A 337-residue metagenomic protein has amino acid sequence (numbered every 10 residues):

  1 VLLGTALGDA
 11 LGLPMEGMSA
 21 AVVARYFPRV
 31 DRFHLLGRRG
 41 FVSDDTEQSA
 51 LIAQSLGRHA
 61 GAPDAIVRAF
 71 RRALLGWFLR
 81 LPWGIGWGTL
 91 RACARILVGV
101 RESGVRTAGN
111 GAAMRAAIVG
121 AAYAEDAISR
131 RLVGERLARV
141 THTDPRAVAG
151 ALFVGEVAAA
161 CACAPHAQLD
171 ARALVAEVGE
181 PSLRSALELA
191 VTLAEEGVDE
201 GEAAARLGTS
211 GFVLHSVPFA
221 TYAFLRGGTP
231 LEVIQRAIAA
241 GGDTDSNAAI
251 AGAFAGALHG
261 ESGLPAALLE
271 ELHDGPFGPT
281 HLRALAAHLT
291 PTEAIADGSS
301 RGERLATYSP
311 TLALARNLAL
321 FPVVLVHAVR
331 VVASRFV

Functional and structural regions predicted by a protein language model:
V1-V337: Structured, active/binding-site neighborhoods that engage oxygen-rich ligands
